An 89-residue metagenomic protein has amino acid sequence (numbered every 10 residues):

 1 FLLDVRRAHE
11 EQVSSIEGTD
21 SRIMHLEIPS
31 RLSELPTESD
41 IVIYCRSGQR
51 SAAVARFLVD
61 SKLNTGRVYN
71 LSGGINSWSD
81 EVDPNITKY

Functional and structural regions predicted by a protein language model:
F1, A8-D40, Q49-Y89: Rhodanese-like catalytic fold shared by cysteine-dependent sulfurtransferases and DSP/PTP-type phosphatases
Y44-C45: Short, surface-exposed ligand- or partner-binding patches at beta-edge/loop junctions that are enriched in aromatics
